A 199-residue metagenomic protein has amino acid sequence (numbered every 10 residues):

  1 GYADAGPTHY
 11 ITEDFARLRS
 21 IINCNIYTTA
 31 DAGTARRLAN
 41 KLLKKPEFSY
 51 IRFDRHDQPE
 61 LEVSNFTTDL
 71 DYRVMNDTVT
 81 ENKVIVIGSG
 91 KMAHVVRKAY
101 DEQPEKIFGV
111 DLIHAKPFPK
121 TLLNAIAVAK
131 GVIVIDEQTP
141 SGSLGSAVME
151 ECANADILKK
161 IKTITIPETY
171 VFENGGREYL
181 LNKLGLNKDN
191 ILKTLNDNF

Functional and structural regions predicted by a protein language model:
G1-I85: Conserved thiamine diphosphate
R52-F199: Thiamine diphosphate
